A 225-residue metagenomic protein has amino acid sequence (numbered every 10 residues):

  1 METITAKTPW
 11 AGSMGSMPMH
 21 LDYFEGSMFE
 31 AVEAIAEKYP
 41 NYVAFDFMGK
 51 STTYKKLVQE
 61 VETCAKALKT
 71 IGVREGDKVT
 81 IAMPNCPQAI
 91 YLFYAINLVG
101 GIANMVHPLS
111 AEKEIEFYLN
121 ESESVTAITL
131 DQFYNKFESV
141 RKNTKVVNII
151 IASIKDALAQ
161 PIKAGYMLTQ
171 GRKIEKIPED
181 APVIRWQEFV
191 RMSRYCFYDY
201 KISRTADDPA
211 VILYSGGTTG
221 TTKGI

Functional and structural regions predicted by a protein language model:
M1-E25: Flexible, non-catalytic linker and terminal segments flanking ANL/adenylate-forming cores
T5-S13, E30-T53, Y200: AMP-dependent adenylate-forming
D22-F24, E33, N41-C86, I90-Y94 (+1 more regions): Conserved AMP-binding/adenylate-forming core of the ANL superfamily
E62-K66, N120-E123, G220: Solvent-exposed alpha-helix faces
V79, I96, A127, P209 (+1 more regions): Conserved S/T- and glycine-rich ATP-binding loop of Class I adenylate-forming
L98-E188: Structural core segment of the AMP-binding/adenylate-forming
Y134, T221-I225: Short, intrinsically disordered, charge-balanced linker/junction segments flanking boundaries in proteins
K176-Y214, T221: Conserved pre-ATP/AMP-binding loop-to-beta segment of ANL
